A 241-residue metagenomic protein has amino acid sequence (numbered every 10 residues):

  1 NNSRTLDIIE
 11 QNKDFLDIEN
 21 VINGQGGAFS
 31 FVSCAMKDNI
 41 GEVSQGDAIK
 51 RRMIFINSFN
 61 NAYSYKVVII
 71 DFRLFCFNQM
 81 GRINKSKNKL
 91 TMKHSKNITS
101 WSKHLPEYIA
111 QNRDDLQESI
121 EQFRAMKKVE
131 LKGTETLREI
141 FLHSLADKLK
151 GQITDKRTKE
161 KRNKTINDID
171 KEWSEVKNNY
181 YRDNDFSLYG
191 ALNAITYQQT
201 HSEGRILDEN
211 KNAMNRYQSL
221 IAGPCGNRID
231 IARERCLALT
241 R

Functional and structural regions predicted by a protein language model:
N1-E19: Amphipathic alpha-helical segments
S3-D7, G27-F29, K50: Short, well-structured alpha-helical interface segments that form or flank functional binding sites
E19-I40: Beta-rich nucleic-acid/ligand-interaction surfaces
G27, D38-R241: Intrinsically disordered, low-complexity regions enriched in serine/threonine
